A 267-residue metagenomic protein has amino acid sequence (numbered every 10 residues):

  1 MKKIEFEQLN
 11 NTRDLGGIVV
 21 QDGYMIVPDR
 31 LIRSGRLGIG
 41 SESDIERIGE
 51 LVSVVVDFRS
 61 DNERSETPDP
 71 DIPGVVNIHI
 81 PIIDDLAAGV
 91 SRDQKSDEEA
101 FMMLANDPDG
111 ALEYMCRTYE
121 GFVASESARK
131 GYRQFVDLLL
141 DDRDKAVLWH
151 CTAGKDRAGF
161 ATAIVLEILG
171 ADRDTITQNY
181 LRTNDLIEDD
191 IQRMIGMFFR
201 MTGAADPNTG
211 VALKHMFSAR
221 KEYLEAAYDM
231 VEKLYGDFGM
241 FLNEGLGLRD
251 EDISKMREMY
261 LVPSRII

Functional and structural regions predicted by a protein language model:
M1-L148, A161-I267: Cys-dependent protein tyrosine phosphatase-like superfamily
T152-A153, R157-A158: Ser/Thr-glycine-rich phosphate-binding loops at phosphate-binding pockets of nucleotides, nucleotide cofactors
